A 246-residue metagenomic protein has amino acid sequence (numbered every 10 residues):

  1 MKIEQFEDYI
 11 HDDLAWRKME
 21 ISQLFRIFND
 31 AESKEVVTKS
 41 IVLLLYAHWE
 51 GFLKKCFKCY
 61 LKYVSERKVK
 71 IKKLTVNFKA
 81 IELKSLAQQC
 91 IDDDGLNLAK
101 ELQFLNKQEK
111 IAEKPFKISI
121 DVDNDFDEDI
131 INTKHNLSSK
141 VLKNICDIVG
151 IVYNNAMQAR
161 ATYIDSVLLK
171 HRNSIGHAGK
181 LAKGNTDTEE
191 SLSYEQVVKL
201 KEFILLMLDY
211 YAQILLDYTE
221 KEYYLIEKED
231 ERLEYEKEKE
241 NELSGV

Functional and structural regions predicted by a protein language model:
M1-E20, T133, K140-V246: Polyanionic, low-complexity intrinsically disordered segments
M1-L43, C56-K62, E66-R67, I71-A80: Charged alpha-helical initiation segments
A15, A31, A47, A80 (+7 more regions): A sequence-composition feature that detects small, non-aromatic residues
V42, Y46, E50-G51: Long, contiguous alpha-helical bundle segments
L45, F57-M157: Helix-loop junctions and short alpha-helical segments
F52-C56, A178: Extended, well-ordered alpha-helical segments in internal regulatory regions
K55-V69, L86-K107, G184-E195, D209-Y224 (+1 more regions): Short, surface-exposed, charge-dense and proline/glycine-enriched linear segments
